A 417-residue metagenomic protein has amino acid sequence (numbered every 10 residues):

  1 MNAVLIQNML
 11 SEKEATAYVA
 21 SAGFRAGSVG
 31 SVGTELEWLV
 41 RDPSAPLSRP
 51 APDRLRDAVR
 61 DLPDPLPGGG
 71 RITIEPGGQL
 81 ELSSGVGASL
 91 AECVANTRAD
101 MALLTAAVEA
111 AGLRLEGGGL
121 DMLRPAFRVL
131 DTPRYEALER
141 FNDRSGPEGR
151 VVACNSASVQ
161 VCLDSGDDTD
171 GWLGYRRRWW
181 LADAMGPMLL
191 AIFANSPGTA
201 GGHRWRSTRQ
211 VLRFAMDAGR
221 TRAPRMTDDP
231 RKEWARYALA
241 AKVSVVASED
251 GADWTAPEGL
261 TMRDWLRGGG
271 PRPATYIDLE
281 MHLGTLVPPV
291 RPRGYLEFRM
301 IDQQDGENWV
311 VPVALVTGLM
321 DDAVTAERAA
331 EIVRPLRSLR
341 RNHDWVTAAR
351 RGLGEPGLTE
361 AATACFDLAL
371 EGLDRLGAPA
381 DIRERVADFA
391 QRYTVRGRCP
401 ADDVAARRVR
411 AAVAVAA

Functional and structural regions predicted by a protein language model:
M1-G149, N155, W180, A194 (+7 more regions): Terminal catalytic/cofactor-binding subdomain
V40-P43, S84-V86, L163-D167, M300-D302: Short beta-strand-to-loop capping motifs
S44, G166-D168, M188, Q304 (+1 more regions): A very general structural signal that marks isolated residues within well-ordered alpha-helical segments
Q79, S158-C162, E297: Active-site scaffold segments
E92, D164-G166, D170-Y175, M300-W309: Conserved phosphate-binding loops in nucleotide/dinucleotide-binding enzymes
E109, E116-G146, V152-R291: Loop-rich catalytic cores of soluble enzymes, especially ATP-dependent carboxylate-amine ligases and other
A256-S338: Long, well-ordered mid-to-C-terminal structural blocks that present hydrophobic/aromatic surfaces
